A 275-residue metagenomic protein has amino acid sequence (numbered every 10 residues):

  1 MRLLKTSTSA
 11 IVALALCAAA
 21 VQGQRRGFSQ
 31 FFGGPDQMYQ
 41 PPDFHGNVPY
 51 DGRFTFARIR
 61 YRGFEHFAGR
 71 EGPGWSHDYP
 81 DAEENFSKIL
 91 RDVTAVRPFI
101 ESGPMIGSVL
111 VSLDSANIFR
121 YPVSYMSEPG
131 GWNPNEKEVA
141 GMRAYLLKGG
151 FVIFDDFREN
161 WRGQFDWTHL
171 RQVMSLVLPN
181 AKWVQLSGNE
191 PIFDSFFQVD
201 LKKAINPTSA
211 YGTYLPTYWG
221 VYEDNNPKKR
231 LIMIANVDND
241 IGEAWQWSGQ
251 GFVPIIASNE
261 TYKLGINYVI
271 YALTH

Functional and structural regions predicted by a protein language model:
M1-T6: Positively charged n-region of N-terminal signal peptides that target proteins for export
S9-A18: Bacterial N-terminal signal peptides
A20, R53, R230-L231: A residue-level signal for beta-strand positions that form part of recognition/binding surfaces within mature
G23-V123, P129-G131, D240-H275: Aromatic-Pro/Gly-enriched surface loop or interdomain linker that acts as a lid/target-recognition segment
R25-Q40, F64-R70, E159-W247, A257 (+2 more regions): An acidic, glycine-rich "communication" segment
F56, I118-W167: Short alpha-beta junction capping motif
A95-V109, F154-R158, A181-N189: Surface-exposed patches in mature extracellular/periplasmic domains of secreted proteins
